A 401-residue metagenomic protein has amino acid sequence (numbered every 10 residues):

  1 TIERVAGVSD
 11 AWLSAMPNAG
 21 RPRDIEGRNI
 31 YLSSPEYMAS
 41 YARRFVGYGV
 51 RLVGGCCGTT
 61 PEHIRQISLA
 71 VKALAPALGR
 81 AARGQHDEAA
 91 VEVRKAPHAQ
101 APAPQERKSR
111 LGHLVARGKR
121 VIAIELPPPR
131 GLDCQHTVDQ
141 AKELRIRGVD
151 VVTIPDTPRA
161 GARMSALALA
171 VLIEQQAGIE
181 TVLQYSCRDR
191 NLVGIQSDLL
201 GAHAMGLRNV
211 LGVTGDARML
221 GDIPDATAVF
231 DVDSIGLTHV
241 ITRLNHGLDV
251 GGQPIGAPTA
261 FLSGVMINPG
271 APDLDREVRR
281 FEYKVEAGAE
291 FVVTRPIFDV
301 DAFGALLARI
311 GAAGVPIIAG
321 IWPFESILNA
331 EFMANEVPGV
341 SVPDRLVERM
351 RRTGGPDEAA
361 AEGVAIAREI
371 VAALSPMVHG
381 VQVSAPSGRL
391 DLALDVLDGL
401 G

Functional and structural regions predicted by a protein language model:
T1-G401: Domain-level signal for soluble alpha/beta catalytic cores
